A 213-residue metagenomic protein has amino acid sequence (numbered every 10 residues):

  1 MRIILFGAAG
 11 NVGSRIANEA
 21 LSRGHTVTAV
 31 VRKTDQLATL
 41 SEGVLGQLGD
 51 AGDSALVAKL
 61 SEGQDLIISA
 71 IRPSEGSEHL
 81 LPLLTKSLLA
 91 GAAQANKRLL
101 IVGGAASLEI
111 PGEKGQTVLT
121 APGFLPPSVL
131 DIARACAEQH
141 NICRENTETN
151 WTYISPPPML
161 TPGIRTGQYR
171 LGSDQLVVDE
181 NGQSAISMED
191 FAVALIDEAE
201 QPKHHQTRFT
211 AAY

Functional and structural regions predicted by a protein language model:
R2-A9, K97-L99, D174-Y213: Mid/C-terminal beta-alpha module of Rossmann-like enzyme folds, strongest in SDR-family dehydrogenases/epimerases
I3-R23: N-terminal Rossmann NAD(P)H-binding glycine-rich loop of SDR-like oxidoreductase domains
I4, T34-A95: NAD(P)H-binding glycine-rich loop region in Rossmannoid oxidoreductase-like domains and their noncatalytic homologs
T26-R32: Conserved glycine-rich Rossmann-like NAD(P)H-binding loop of the short-chain dehydrogenase/reductase
T34, K86-D131, C136, N141 (+1 more regions): Conserved Rossmann-fold NAD(P)-dependent oxidoreductase catalytic core, especially the SDR/UDP-sugar
N141-P162: Conserved beta-loop-beta element that borders a ligand/cofactor-binding pocket
N146-T147, T161-Q168, E198-T207: Glycine/proline-rich active-site loop of Rossmann-fold NAD(P)-dependent oxidoreductases
